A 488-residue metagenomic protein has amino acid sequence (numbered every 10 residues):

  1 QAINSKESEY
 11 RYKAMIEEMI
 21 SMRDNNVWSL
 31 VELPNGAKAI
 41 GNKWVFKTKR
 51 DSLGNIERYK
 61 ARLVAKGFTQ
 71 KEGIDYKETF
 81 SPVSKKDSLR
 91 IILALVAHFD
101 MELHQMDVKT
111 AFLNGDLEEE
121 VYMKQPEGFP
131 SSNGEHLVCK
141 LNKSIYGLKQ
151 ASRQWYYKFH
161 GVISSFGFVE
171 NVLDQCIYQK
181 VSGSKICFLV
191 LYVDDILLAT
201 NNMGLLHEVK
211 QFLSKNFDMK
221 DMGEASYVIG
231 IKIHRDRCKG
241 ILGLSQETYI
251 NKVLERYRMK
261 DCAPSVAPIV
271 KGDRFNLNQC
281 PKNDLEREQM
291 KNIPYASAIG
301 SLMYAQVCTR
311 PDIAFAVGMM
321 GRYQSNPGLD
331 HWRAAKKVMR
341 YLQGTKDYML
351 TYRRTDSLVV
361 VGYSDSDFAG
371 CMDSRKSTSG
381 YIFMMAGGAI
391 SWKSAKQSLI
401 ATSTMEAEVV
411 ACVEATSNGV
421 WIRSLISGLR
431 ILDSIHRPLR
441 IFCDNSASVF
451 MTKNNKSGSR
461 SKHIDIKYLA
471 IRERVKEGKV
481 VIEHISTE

Functional and structural regions predicted by a protein language model:
Q1-D218: Metal/cofactor- and membrane transport-associated sequence elements
M15-E18, M22, W44, G54 (+25 more regions): Mobile genetic element proteins and their domesticated derivatives, centered on retroelements and DNA transposons
N42-K47, M106-V108, V359-M372: Two-metal-ion RNase H-like nuclease active-site motif
R62, K66-F68, L302, Y363-M405: RNase H-like nuclease fold core
D87, L93, I145, V193 (+2 more regions): C-terminal reverse transcriptase regions that engage the nucleic-acid substrate
K158-V193, L197, L206, N216-A225 (+4 more regions): Active-site palm subdomain of RNA-directed nucleic acid polymerases
V169-L173, L198-S245, I250, E255 (+4 more regions): Polymerase palm active-site segment centered on the conserved acidic dipeptide of motif C
Y227, K232, L358-V359, A389 (+1 more regions): RNase H-like nuclease module associated with reverse transcription
